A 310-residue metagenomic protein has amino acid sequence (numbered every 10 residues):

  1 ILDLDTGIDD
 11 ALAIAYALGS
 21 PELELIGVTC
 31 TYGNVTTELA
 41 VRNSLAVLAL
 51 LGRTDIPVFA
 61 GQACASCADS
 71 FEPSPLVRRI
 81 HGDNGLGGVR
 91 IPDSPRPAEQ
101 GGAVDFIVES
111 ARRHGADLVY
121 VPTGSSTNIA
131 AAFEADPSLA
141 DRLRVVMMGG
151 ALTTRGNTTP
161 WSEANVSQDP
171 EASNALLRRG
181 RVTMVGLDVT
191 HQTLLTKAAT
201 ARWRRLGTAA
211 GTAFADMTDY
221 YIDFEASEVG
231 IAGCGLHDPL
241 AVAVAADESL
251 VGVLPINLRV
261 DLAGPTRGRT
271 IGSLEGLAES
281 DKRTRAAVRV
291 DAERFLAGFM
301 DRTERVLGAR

Functional and structural regions predicted by a protein language model:
I1-L4, A60-S66, T127-A132, T196-A201 (+1 more regions): Short, mixed-charge, low-aromatic patches
I1-L4, I8-A46, T54, N84 (+2 more regions): Active-site histidine-anchored catalytic micro-motif
I8, T31, V58, L176 (+2 more regions): Hydrophobic aliphatic residue packing
A13-A17, E24-L25, S167-E171, R178 (+1 more regions): Conformational coupling and interaction surfaces
C30, C64-C67, C234: Generic recognition of cysteine residues
V35, A65, L152, P265-R267: Generic "edge-of-domain/loop-turn" microfeature
V41-R113, K282-D291, F295-G298, E304: Metal-dependent C-N hydrolase catalytic cores
E72-I80, T159-E163, T200: Short, surface-exposed amphipathic charged segments that create phosphate/polyanion-binding patches used for binding
